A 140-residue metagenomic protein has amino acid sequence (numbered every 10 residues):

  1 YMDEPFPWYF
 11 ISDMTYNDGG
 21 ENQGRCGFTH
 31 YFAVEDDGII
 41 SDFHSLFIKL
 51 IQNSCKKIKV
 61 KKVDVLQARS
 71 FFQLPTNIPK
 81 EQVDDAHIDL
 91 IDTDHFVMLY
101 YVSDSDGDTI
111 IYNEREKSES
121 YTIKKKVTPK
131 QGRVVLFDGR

Functional and structural regions predicted by a protein language model:
Y1-V63: Non-heme Fe(II)/2-oxoglutarate
G38-R140: Catalytic core of non-heme Fe(II) oxygenases with the double-stranded beta-helix
